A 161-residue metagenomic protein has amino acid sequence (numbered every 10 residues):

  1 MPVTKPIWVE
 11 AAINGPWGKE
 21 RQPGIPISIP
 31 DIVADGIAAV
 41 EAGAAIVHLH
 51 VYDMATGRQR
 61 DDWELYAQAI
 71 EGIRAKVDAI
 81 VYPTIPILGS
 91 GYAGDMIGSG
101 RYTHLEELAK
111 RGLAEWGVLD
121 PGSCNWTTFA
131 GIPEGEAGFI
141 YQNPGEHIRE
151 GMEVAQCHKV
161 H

Functional and structural regions predicted by a protein language model:
M1-G24, L88, P121-G135: N-terminal small/glycine-rich loop or linker at the start of catalytic domains across soluble metabolic enzymes
P6-A12, G24, I46-H48, D78-Y82 (+2 more regions): Structural preference for beta-strand elements that scaffold enzyme active sites
G18, P30-D31: Expand to "…catalyze enediolate/carbanion chemistry for C-C bond making/breaking, isomerization, decarboxylation
I29-P30, E64-Q142: Active-site beta->alpha loop and helix N-cap motifs at the rims of alpha/beta catalytic domains
I32, A39, H50, G117: Conserved, mostly hydrophobic/aromatic
V33, V40-E41, A109-K110, Q156: Non-catalytic positions within long, well-ordered alpha-helices that form the structural scaffold/packing of enzyme
I46-A69: Glycine-rich, proline-tolerant flexible connector loops at the mouths of alpha/beta enzymes
N143, H147-H161: Hydrophobic, aromatic-enriched interface-forming segments
